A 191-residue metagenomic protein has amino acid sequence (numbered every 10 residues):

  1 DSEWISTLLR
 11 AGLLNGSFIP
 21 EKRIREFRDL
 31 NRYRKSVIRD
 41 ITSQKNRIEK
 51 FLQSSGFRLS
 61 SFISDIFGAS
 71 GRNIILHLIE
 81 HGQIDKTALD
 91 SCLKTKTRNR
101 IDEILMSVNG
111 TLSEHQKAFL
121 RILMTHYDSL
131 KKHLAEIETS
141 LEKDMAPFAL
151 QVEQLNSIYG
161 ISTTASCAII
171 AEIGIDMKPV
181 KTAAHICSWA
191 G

Functional and structural regions predicted by a protein language model:
D1-G191: A detector of single, family-specific signature residues that are central to catalytic or substrate-handling motifs
